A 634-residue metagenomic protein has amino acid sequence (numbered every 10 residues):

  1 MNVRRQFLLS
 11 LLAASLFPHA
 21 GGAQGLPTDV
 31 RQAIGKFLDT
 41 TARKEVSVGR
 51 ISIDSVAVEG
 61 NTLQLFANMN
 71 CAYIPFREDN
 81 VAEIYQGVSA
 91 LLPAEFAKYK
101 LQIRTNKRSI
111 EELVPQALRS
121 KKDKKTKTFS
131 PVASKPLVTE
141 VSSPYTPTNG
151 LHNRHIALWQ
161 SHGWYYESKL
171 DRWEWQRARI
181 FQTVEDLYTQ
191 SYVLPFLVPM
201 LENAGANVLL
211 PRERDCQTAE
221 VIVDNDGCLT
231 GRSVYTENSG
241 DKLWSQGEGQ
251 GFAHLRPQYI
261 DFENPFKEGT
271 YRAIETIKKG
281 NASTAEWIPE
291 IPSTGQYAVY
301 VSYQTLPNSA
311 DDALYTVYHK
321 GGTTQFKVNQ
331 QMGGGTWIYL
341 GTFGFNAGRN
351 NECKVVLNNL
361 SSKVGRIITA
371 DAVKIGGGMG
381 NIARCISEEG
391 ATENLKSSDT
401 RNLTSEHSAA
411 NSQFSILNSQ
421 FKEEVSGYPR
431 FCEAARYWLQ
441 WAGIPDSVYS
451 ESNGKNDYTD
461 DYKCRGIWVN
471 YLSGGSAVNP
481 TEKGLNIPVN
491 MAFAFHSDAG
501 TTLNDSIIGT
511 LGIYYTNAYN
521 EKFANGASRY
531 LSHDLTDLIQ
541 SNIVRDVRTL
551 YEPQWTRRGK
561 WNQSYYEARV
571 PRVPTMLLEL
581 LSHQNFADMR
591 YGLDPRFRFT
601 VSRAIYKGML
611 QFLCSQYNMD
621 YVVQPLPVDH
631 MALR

Functional and structural regions predicted by a protein language model:
L65-E174, A370-G390, S415-E424, Y428 (+1 more regions): Non-catalytic propeptide/linker segments at domain boundaries
S142-Q250, E352-K354, V364, G380-L403 (+3 more regions): Active-site histidine-acidic residue metal-binding/catalytic motifs, centered on HxH/HExxH-like signatures
W159, E424-H533, W561-Q584: Active-site microenvironments of hydrolase-like enzyme catalytic domains
E263-K267, C353-K354, L360, A372 (+4 more regions): Active-site-adjacent mobile loop/cap segments within catalytic or ligand-binding domains
G269-I291: Short beta-strands within extracellular/lumenal beta-sheet-rich domains
S283-P307, V373: A short beta-strand element within beta-rich, extracytoplasmic domains of secreted/secretory-pathway proteins
T305-T324: Short, surface-exposed beta-strand/strand-loop-strand elements in extracellular ectodomains
K320-N350: Extracellular carbohydrate recognition and processing domains and analogous Trp-centered ligand-binding platforms
